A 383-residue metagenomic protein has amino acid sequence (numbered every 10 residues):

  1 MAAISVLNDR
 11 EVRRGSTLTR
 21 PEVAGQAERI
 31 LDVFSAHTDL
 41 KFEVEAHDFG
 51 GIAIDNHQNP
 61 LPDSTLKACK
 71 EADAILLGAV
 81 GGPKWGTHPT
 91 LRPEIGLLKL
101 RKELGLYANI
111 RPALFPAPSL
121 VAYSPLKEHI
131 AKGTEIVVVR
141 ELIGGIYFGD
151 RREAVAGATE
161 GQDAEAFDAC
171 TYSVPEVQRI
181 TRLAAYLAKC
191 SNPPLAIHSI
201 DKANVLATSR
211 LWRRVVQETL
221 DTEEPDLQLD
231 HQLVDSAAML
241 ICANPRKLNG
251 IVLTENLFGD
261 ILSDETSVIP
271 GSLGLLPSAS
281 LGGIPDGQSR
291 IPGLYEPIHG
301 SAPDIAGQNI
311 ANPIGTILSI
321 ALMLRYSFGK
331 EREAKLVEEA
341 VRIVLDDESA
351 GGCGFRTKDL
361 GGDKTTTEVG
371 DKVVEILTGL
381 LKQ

Functional and structural regions predicted by a protein language model:
S5-R29, V33-S35, E160-D235: Glycine-rich phosphate/diphosphate-binding loop of Rossmann-like nucleotide-binding domains
L31, V216, T316-L324, V373: Buried hydrophobic packing segments
H37-D63, I241: N-terminal beta-loop-helix "entrance" segment that forms/cooperates in small-molecule cofactor or anionic ligand
D48-I54, S209-V252, N256, D260 (+1 more regions): Active-site rim loops that border cofactor/substrate pockets in soluble metabolic enzymes
G51, I241-A350: Glycine-rich phosphate/nucleotide-binding loop
I54-F167, L257-G259: N-terminal glycine-rich phosphate/adenylate-binding segment common to multiple enzyme folds
I143-G144, F148-H198, A203-V205, R332-L336 (+1 more regions): Glycine-rich phosphate/pyrophosphate-binding loop and the adjoining helix
